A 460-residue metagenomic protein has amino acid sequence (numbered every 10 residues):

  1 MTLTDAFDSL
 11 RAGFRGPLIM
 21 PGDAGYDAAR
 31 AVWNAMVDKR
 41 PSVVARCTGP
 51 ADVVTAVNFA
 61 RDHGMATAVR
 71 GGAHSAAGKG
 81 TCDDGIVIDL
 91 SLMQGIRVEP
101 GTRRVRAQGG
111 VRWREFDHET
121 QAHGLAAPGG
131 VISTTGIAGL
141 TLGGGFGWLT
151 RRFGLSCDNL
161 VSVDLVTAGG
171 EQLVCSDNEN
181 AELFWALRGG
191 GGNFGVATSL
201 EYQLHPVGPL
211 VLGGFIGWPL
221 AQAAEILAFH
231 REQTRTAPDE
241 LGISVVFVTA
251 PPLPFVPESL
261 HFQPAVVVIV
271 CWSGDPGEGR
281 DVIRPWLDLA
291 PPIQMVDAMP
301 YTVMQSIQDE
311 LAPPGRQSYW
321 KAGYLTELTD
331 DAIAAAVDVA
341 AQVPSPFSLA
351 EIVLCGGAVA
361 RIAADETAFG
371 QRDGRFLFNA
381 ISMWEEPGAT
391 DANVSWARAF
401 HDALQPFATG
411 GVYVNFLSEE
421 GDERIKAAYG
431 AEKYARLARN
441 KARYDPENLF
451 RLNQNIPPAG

Functional and structural regions predicted by a protein language model:
M1-G460: Soluble FAD-dependent oxygen oxidases
